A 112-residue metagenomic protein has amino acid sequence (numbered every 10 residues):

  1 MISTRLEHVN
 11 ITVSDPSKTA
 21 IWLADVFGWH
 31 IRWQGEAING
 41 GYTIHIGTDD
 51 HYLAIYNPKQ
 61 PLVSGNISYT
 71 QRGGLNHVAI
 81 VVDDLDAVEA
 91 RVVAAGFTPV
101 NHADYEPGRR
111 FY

Functional and structural regions predicted by a protein language model:
M1-A20, L75-I80: N-terminal beta-strand motif that seeds the catalytic metal site of vicinal oxygen chelate
M1-I2, E89-Y112: Vicinal oxygen chelate
E7, G40-Y42, N76, G108-R110: Residue-level marker for the onset of beta-strands and adjacent loop->beta junctions in well-ordered domains
N10, H30-A37, V100-D104: Conserved catalytic-core motifs of GNAT/GCN5-like acyltransferases
T19-A24, V92: Conserved active-site tyrosine of GNAT-family acetyltransferases
H30-Y69: Conserved short beta-strand elements that form part of the metal-binding/catalytic scaffold of enzyme active sites
Q71, V78-V92: Mid-chain, well-packed structural core segment of small domains
